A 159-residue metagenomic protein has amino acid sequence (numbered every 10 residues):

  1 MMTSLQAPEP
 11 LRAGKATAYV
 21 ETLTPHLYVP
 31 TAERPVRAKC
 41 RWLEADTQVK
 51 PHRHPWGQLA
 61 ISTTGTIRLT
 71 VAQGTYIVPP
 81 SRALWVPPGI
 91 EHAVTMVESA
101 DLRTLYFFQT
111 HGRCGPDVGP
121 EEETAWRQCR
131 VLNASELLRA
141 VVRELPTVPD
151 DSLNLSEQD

Functional and structural regions predicted by a protein language model:
M1-T66: Generic protein-terminus/edge-of-domain signal
T47-H54, V94-V97, E123: Short histidine-centered beta-strand/loop micro-motifs that create catalytic or ligand/metal-coordination sites
Q58, A83, A93, L102-F108 (+2 more regions): Short hydrophobic beta-strand segments that form the core of ligand-binding sensory/regulatory domains
Q73-G89: Short acidic-glycine-tyrosine-enriched beta hairpin
T75, G89-D117: Ligand-binding loop in jelly-roll beta-barrel domains
R113-D159: Amphipathic alpha-helical segments enriched in hydrophobic/aromatic residues interleaved with Lys/Arg
